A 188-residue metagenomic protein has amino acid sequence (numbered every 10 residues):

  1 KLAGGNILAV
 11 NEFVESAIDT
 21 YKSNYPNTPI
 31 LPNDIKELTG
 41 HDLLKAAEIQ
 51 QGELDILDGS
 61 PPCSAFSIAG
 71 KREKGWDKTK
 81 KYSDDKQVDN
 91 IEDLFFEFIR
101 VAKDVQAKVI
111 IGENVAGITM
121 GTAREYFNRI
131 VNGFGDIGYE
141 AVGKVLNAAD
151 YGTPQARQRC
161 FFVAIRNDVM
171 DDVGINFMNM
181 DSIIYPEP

Functional and structural regions predicted by a protein language model:
K1-E37: SAM cofactor-binding core of SAM-dependent methyltransferases, primarily the Rossmann-like beta-alpha-beta module
L8, L54-I56: Residue-level recognition of the N-termini of beta-strands and the immediately preceding loop/turn
F13-E15, P62, V115: Flexible loop residues that form catalytic and substrate-binding hotspots at small-molecule/glycan-binding clefts
S23, D58-G59, I183-Y185: Compositionally biased, intrinsically disordered/low-complexity regions enriched for serine, proline and threonine
T28, S60-P61, Q106: Hydrophobic alpha-helix-in-membranes signature
N33, D58-G59, G112: Redox-cofactor binding/interface segments in oxidoreductases and associated redox assembly factors
H41-L54, S64-P188: Class I S-adenosyl-L-methionine
